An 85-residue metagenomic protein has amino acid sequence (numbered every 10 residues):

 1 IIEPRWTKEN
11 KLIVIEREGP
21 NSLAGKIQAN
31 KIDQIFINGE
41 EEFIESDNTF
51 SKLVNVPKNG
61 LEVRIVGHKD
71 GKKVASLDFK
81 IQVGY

Functional and structural regions predicted by a protein language model:
I1-Y85: Ser/Thr-rich low-complexity repeats and stalk/linker segments
